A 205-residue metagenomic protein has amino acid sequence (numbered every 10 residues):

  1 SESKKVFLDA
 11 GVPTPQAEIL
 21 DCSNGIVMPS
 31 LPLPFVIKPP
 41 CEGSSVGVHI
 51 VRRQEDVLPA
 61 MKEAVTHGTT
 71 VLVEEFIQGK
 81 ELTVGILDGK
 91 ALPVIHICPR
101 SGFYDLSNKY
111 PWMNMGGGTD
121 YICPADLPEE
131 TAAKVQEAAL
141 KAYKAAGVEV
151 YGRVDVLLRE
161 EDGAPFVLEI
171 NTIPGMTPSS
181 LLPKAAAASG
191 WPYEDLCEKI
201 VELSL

Functional and structural regions predicted by a protein language model:
S1-K80: Active-site nucleotide/adenylate-binding loops and adjacent lid/helix of ATP-dependent enzymes
L20, V48-R53, I86-D88, R159 (+2 more regions): Short beta-strand-to-turn element immediately C-terminal to the catalytic PLP-Schiff-base lysine in fold type I
S45, R100-F103, N171-A185: Glycine-rich phosphate/pyrophosphate-binding beta-alpha loops
R52-E137, P165-F166: Phosphate-binding site of ATP-dependent enzymes
E75, I86, Y143-M176, A186: Conserved metal-phosphate-binding beta-hairpin within the catalytic cores of diverse ATP-dependent phosphoryl-transfer
D120-A125, A145, E149, R159-E161 (+1 more regions): Peripheral (often C-terminal) accessory segments that flank ATP-dependent C-N-forming ligase machineries
A133-L140, E194-E202: Amphipathic alpha-helical segments that line or abut small-molecule/effector binding pockets and mediate allosteric
